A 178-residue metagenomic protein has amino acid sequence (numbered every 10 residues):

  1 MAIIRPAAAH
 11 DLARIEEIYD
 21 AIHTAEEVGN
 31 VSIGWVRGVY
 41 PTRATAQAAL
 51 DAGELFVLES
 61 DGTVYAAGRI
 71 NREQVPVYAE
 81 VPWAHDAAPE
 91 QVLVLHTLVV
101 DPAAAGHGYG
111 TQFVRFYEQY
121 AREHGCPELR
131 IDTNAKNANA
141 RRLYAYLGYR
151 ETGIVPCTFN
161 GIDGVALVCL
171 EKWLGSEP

Functional and structural regions predicted by a protein language model:
I3-E17: A short beta-loop-alpha structural element at the N-terminal edge of CoA-dependent acyl/N-acetyltransferase catalytic
A7, L98-V100, T133: Hydrophobic adenine-recognition pocket in adenosine-nucleotide-binding enzymes
E16, H23-T45: Conserved GNAT-fold acetyl-CoA-binding loop/helix
E54-G68: Conserved beta-hairpin
R69-T97, P102-A105, T158-D163: Conserved acyl-donor/pantetheine-binding loop and adjacent beta-alpha core of acyl/acetyltransferases and related
A87-P89, P127, N134-A138, A145-L147 (+1 more regions): C-terminal "cap" of GNAT-fold acetyltransferases
V100, G106-Q119, R142, Y146: Conserved acetyl-CoA-binding loop-helix of GNAT-fold acetyltransferases
V114, A121-D132: Conserved GNAT acetyl-CoA-binding A-motif
